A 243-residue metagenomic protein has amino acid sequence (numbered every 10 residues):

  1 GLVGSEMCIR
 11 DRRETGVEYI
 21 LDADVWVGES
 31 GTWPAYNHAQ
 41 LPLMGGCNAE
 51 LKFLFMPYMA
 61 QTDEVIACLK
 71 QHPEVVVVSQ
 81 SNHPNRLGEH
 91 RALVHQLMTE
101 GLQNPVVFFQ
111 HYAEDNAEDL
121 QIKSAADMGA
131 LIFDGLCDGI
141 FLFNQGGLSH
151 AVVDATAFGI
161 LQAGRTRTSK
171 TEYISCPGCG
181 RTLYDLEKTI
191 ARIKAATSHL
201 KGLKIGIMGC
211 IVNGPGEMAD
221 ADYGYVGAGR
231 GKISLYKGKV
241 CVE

Functional and structural regions predicted by a protein language model:
G1-I9: Short, small-residue-biased leader/transition segments that mark boundaries at the very start of proteins
R10, E114-D115, V212-N213, K237: Domain-level signal for soluble alpha/beta catalytic cores
R13-L200, K204-I207: Catalytic alpha/beta core domains of metabolic enzymes, predominantly
L131, C176, C210, M218 (+1 more regions): Conserved, mostly hydrophobic/aromatic
G214, G229: N-terminal loops that bind phosphate or other acidic moieties and the adjacent beta-alpha structural core
A221: An anion/phosphate-binding loop that grips the pyrophosphate of nucleotide cofactors and donors
G224-Y225: Short, well-ordered beta-strand core segments
G231-E243: Mg2+-dependent phosphoryl-transfer enzymes with acidic/Ser/Thr/Gly-rich catalytic loops
